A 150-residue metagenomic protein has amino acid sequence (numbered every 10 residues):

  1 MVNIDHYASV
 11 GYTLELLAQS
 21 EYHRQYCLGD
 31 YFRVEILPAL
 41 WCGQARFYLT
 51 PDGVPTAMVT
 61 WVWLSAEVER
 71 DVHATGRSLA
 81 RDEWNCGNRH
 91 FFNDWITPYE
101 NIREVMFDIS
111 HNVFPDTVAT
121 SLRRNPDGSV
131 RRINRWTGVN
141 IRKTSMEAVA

Functional and structural regions predicted by a protein language model:
M1-Y31, V149: Short amphipathic alpha-helix that is part of the acyltransferase structural core
Y22, I36, T50-G53: N-terminal secretory-pathway/extracellular module detecting exported/lumenal segments and adjacent signal-anchor/first
E35-F47, L64-E67: A short helix-loop-beta-strand connector motif used in the catalytic cores of GNAT acetyltransferases and, in some
W41-V59: Conserved beta-hairpin
P55, V59-E69: Short, solvent-exposed beta-strand-terminating loops
T60, R131-R132, A150: Extended, composition-driven regions rather than compact fold-specific motifs
E67-N140: Acyl-donor binding region in acyl/amide transferases
G138-A148: Acidic, Ser/Thr-rich peripheral helices and adjacent loops at domain boundaries
